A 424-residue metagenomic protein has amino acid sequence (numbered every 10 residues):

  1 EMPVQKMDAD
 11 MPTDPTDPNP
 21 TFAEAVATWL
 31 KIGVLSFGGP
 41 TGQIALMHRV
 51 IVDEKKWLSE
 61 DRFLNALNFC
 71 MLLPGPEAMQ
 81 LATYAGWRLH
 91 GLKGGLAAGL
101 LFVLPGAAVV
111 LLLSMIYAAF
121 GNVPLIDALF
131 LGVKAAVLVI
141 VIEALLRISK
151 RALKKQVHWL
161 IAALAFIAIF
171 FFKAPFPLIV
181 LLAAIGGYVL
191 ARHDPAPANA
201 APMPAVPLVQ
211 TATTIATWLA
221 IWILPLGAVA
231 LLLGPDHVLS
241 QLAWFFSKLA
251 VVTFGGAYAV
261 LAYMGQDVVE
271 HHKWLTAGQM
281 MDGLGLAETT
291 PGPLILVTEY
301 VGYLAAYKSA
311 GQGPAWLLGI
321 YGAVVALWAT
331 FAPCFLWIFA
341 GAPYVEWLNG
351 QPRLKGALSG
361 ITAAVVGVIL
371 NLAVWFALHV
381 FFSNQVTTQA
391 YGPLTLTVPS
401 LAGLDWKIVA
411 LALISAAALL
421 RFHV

Functional and structural regions predicted by a protein language model:
E1-L73, Y84-T290, L294-V424: Multi-pass membrane proteins that catalyze or facilitate reactions on polyprenyl-/lipid-phosphate substrates and their
